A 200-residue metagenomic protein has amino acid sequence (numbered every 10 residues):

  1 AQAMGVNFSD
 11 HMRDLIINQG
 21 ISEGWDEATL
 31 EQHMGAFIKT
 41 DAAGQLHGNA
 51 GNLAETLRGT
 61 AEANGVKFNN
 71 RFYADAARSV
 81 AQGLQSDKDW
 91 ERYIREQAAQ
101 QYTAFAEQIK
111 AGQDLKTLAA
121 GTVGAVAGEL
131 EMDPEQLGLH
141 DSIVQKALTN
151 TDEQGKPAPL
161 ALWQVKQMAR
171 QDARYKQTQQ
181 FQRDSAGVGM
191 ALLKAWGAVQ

Functional and structural regions predicted by a protein language model:
A1-Q200: Extended, compositionally biased repeat/scaffold regions that form elongated interaction surfaces
